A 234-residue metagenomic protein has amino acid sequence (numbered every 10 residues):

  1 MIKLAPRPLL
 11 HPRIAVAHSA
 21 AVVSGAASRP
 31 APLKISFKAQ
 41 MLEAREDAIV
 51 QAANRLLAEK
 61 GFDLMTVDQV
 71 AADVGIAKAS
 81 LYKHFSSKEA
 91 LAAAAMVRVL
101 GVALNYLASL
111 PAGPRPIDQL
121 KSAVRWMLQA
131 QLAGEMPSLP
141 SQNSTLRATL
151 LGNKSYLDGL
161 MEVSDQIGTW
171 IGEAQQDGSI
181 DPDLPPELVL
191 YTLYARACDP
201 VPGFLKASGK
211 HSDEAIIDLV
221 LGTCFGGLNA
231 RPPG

Functional and structural regions predicted by a protein language model:
M1-K60, L64-D73, A90: Basic, helix-initiating cap at the start of DNA-binding domains
M1-L33, S122-Q129, D165, T169-D177 (+3 more regions): C-terminal peripheral helix-coil segments that are non-catalytic and often amphipathic
A39-Q51, D63-L64, A72-G75, H84-A108 (+3 more regions): An amphipathic alpha-helix adjacent to DNA-recognition modules
E59-D63, G134, D177: Short coil/turn segments at alpha/beta junctions that flank glycine-rich nucleotide-binding fingerprints
A79: Key DNA-contact positions within bacterial/archaeal DNA-binding proteins
A94, A108-M136, P186, L190-L193: Hydrophobic alpha-helical connector segments
L128-G168, L188: Short secondary-structure transition hinges
